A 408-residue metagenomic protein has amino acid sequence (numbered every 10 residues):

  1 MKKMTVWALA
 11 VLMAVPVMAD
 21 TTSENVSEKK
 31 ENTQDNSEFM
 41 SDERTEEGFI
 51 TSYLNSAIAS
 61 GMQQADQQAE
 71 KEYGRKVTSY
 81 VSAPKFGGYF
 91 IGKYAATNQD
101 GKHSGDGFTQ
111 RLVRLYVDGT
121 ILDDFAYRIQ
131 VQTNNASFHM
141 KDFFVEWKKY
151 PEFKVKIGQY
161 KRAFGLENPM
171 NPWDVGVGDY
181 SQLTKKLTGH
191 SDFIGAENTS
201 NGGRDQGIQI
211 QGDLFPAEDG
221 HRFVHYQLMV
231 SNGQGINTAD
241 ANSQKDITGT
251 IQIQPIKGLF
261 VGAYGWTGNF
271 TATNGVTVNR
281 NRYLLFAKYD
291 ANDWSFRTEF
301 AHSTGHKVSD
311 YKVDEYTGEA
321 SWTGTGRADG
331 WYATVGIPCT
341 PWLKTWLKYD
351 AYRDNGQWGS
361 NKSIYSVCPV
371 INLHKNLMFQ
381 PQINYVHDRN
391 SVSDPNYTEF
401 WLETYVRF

Functional and structural regions predicted by a protein language model:
T5-W7, V15-I91, F408: N-terminal periplasmic/intermembrane-space "pro-region" immediately following the signal or transit peptide
R75-I236, A241-T248, Q252-V261, T334-C339 (+2 more regions): Outer membrane beta-barrel
V81, Q252-N355, S363: Detector for outer-membrane/organellar transmembrane beta-barrel domains, recognizing the amphipathic beta-strand
T97-G101, M140, L166-P169, Y180 (+5 more regions): Outer-membrane beta-barrel proteins
N98-D100, G189-I194, G233-Q234, N269-A272 (+2 more regions): Extracytoplasmic loops and strand-loop junctions of Gram-negative outer membrane beta-barrel proteins
K102-T109, T133-S137, N198-G202, A239-Q244 (+4 more regions): Replace "Gram-negative outer membrane beta-barrel proteins" with "bacterial and organellar outer membrane beta-barrel
S366-Q382: C-terminal closing repeat unit and adjoining cap/tail of repeat-based domains
I371, N376, N396-F408: Outer-membrane beta-barrel "beta-signal"
